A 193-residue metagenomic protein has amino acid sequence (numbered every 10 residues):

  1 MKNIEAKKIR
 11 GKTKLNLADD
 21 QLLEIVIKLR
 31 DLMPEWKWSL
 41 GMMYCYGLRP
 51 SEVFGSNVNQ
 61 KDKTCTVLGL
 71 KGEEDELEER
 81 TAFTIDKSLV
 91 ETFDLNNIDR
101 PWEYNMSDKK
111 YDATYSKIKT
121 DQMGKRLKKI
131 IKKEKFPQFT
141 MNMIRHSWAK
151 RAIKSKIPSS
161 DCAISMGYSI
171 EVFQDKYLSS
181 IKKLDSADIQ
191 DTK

Functional and structural regions predicted by a protein language model:
K2-I25, E73-E91: DNA breakage-rejoining catalytic core of tyrosine-based enzymes
K7-P50, F54: Basic, Lys/Arg- and aromatic-enriched nucleic-acid-binding interface segment
A18-L22, M33-K37, G124, M141-H146 (+1 more regions): Short, leucine-enriched amphipathic alpha-helices that occur as contiguous helical runs
G41, C45, E52, M143-Y168 (+1 more regions): C-terminal catalytic core of tyrosine-transesterase DNA break-rejoin enzymes
Y46, G55-L95: Conserved tyrosine-mediated DNA breakage-rejoining catalytic core shared by Y-recombinases
Q60-T64, I157-K176: Short, polar N-cap/turn motifs at the start of nucleic acid-interacting alpha helices
K71-D75, M166-Q190: Catalytic-site neighborhood detector that most strongly recognizes the C-terminal catalytic loop/helix of tyrosine
I85-P137, N142-I144, W148: Active-site/catalytic core of tyrosine-dependent DNA strand-transfer enzymes
